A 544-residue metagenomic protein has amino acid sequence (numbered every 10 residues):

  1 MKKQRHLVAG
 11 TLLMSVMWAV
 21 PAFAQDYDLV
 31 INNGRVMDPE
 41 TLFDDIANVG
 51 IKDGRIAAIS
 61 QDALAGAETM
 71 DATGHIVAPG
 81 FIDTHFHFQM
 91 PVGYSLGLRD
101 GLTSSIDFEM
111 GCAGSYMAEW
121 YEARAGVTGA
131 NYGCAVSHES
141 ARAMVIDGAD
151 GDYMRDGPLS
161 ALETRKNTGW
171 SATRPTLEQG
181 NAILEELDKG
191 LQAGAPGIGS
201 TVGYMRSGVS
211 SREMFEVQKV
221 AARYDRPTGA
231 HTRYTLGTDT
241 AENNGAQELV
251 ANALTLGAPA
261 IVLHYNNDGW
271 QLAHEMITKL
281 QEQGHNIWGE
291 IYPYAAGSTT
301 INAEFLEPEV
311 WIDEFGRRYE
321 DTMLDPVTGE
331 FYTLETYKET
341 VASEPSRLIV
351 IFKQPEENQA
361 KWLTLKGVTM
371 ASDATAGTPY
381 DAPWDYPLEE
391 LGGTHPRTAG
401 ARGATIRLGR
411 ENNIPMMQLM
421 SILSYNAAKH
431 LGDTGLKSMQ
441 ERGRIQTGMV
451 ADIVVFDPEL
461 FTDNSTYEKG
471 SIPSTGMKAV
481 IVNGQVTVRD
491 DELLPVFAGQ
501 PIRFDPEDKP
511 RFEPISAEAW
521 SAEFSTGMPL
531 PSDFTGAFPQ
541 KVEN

Functional and structural regions predicted by a protein language model:
M1-A9: Bacterial N-terminal signal peptides that target proteins for export
A9-A19: Bacterial N-terminal signal peptides
A24-L29, V36-A78, D463: Histidine-rich, glycine-flanked metal-binding segment
G34, A360-L363, G367, D373-T375 (+2 more regions): C-terminal cap of metal-dependent C-N hydrolases
V36-N48, I349-K353, P415-S421, K429-S471: Acidic, glycine-enriched loop/beta-strand segments at the rims of small-molecule binding/catalytic pockets
D62-A67, D71-V127: Metal-associated gating/positioning segment near the N- to mid-region
G80-Q89, V202, T228-Y234: Histidine-centered catalytic micro-motifs
V136, R142-G208, A246-L254, A258-L423 (+2 more regions): Active-site neighborhoods of metal-dependent hydrolases
